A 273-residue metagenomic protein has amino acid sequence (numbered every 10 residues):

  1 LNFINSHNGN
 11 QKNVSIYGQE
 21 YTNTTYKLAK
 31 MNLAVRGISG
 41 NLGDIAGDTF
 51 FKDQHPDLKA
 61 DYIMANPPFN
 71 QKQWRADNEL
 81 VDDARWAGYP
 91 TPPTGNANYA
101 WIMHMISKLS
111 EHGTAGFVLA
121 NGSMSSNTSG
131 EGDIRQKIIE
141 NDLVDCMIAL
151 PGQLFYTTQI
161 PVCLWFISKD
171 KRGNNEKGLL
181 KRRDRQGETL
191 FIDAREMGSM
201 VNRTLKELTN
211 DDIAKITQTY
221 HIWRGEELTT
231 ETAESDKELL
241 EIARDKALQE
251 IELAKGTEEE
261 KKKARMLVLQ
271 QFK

Functional and structural regions predicted by a protein language model:
L1-N2, M31, M103-H104: Contiguous, well-ordered alpha-helical segments that form the cores/surfaces of helical PPI scaffolds
L1-Q11: Conserved SAM-binding loop of SAM-dependent methyltransferases across substrates and taxa, primarily the Class I
S6, A34-G37, Q136-N141: Short, surface-exposed basic-aromatic patches at helix termini and helix-loop junctions that form
N8-N10, N41, S126, T157: Short, surface-exposed helix-loop/turn micro-motifs enriched in polar/charged residues
K12-V14, I38-L42, L143: A short helix-to-beta-strand connector/capping loop
S15-E20: Conserved SAM-binding motif I beta-strand of class I
Y21-L58: S-adenosyl-L-methionine
D53, D57-K273: A conserved structural/catalytic subdomain of Rossmann-like adenosyl-cofactor enzymes
